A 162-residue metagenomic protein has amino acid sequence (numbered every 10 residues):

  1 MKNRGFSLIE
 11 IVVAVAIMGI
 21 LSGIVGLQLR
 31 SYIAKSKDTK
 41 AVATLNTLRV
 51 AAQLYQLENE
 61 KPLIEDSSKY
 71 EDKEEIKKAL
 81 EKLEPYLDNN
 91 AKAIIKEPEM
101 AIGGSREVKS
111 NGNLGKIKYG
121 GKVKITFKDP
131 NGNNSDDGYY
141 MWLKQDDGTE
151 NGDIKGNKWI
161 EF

Functional and structural regions predicted by a protein language model:
K2-L29: N-terminal single-pass transmembrane signal-anchor helix
V25, Y32, A52: Conserved alpha-helical elements of the SDR catalytic core
Q28-L45: Aliphatic-rich helix starts adjacent to a transmembrane/signal segment
T44-E60: N-terminal alpha-helical signal peptides/signal-anchor transmembrane segments
L57-G138, I160-F162: Extracellular/periplasmic head regions of type IV pilus-like filament subunits
Y139-L143: Residues that mediate protein self-association or partner binding, especially in amphipathic alpha-helical
K144-F162: Short, low-complexity, Pro/Ser/Thr/Gly-rich segments in the mature regions of secreted, periplasmic
